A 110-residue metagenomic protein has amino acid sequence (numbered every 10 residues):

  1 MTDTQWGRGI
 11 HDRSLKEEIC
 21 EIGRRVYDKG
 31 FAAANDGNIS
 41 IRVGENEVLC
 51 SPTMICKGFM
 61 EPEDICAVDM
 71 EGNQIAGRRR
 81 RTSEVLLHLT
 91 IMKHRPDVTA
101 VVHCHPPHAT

Functional and structural regions predicted by a protein language model:
M1-I10: Generic N-terminal amphipathic, Lys/Arg-enriched alpha-helix
R13-T99, A109: An anion-binding catalytic pocket shared by soluble metabolic enzymes
H103-P107: Histidine-centered divalent metal-coordination motifs
